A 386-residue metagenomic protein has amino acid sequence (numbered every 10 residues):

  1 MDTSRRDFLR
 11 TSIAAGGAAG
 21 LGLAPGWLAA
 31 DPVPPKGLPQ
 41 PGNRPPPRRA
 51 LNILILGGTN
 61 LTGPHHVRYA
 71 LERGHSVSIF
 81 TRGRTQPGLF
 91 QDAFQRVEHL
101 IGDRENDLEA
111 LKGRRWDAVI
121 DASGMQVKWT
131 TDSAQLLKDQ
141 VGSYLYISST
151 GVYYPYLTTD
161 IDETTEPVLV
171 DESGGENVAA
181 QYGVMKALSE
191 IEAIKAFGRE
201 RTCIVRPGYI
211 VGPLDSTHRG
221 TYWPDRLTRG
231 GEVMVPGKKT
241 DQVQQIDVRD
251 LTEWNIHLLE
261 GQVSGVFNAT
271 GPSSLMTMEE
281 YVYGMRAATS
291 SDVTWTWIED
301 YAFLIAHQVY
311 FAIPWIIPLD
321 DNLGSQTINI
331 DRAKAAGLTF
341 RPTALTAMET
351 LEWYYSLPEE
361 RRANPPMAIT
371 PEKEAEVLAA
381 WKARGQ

Functional and structural regions predicted by a protein language model:
M1-G16: N-terminal secretory signal peptides and thylakoid transit peptides that target proteins across membranes
L56-R73: N-terminal Rossmann NAD(P)H-binding glycine-rich loop of SDR-like oxidoreductase domains
L100-R115: Conserved Rossmann-fold cofactor-binding substructure of NAD(P)-dependent oxidoreductases
R114-V170, L188-E190: NAD(P)-cofactor binding segment of oxidoreductase domains
S148, S189-L214: Conserved beta-loop-beta element that borders a ligand/cofactor-binding pocket
T159-E190, Q244-Q245, L275: Short-chain dehydrogenase/reductase
H218-W223, P236-L259, G265-N268, L345: Substrate-positioning beta->alpha
H257-G324, I328-D331, L351, P358-Q386: Mid/C-terminal beta-alpha module of Rossmann-like enzyme folds, strongest in SDR-family dehydrogenases/epimerases
